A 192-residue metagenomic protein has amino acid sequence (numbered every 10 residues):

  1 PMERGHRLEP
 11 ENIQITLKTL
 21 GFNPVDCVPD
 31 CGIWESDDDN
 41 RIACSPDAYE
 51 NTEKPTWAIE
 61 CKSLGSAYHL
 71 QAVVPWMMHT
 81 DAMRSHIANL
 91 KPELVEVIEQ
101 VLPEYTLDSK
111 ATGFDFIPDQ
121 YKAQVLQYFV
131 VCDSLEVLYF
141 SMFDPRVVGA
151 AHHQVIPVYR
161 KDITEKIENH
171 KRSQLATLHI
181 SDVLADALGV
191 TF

Functional and structural regions predicted by a protein language model:
P1-F192: Accessory terminal regions of nucleic-acid processing enzymes
